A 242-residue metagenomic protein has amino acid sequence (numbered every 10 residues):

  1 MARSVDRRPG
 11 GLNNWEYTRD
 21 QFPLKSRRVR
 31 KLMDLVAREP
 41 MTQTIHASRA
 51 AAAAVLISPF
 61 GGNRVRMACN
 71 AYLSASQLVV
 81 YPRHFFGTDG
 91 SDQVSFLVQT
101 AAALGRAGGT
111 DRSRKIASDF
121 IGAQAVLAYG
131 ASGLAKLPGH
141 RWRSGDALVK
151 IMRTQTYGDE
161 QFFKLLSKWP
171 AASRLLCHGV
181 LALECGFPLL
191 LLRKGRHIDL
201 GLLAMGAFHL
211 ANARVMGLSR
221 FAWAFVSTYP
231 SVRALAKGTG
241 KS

Functional and structural regions predicted by a protein language model:
M1-S242: Alpha-helical membrane-anchoring segments
